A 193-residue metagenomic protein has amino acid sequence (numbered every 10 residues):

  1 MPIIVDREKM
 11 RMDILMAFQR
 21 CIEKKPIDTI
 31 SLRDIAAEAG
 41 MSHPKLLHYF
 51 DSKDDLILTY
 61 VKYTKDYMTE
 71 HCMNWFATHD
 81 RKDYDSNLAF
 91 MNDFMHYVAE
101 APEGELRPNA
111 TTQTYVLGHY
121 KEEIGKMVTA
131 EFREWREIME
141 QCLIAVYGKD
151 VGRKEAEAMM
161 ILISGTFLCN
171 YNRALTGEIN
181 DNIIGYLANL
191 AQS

Functional and structural regions predicted by a protein language model:
M1-K9: N-terminal intrinsically disordered/low-complexity leader segments
D13, A17, C21-T59: Helix-turn-helix
D13, A17-K24, H71, A110 (+2 more regions): Solvent-exposed, amphipathic alpha-helical segments
L15, Q19, M73, H96-A99 (+4 more regions): Solvent-exposed, non-membrane alpha-helical residues enriched in polar/charged side chains
T59, M73-E105, A156-M159, N180-I184: Hydrophobic alpha-helical connector segments
K62-T69: Short, basic, alpha-helical segments at the C-terminal edge of helix-turn-helix-like DNA-binding modules
T69, E103-T112, H119-Y147, E157: Amphipathic alpha-helical packing segments from all-alpha helical-bundle domains
G125-T129, A145-A191: Hydrophobic/aromatic-rich alpha-helical bundle segments in the mid-to-C-terminal region
